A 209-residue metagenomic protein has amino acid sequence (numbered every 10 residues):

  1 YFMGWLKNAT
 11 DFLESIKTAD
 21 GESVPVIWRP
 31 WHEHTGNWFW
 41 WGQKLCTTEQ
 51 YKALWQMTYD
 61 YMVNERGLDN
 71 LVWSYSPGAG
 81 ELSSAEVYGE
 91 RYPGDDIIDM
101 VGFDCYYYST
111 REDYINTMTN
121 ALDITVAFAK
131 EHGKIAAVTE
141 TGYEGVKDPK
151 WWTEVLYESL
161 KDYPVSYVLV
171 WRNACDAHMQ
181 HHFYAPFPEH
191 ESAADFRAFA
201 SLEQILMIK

Functional and structural regions predicted by a protein language model:
Y1-M3, K44-E49, D104-Y114, E140-G145: The substrate-binding groove and active-site-proximal loops of carbohydrate-active enzymes, especially glycoside
Y1-N64, L68: Substrate-binding cleft of extracellular glycoside hydrolase catalytic domains
D11, P77-P93, N116-F128, K150-S159: Alpha-helical scaffolding within the catalytic cores of extracellular/periplasmic polymer-degrading hydrolases
A19-S23, R66-L68, Y92-I97, A129-E131 (+1 more regions): Extracellular/periplasmic catalytic domains that process cell-envelope and extracellular macromolecules
P25, R29-W31, W55-E86, G133-V146 (+1 more regions): Aromatic-lined carbohydrate-recognition surfaces of secreted/lumenal glycan-active proteins
N37-W40, L82-A85, S109-D113, V146-P149 (+1 more regions): Extracytoplasmic/secreted cell-surface and envelope-processing proteins
Y88-I115, W171-N173: Aromatic- and acid-rich polysaccharide-binding/catalytic face of secreted or lumenal carbohydrate-active enzymes
K134-K209: Substrate-binding cleft of secreted/luminal carbohydrate-active enzymes
